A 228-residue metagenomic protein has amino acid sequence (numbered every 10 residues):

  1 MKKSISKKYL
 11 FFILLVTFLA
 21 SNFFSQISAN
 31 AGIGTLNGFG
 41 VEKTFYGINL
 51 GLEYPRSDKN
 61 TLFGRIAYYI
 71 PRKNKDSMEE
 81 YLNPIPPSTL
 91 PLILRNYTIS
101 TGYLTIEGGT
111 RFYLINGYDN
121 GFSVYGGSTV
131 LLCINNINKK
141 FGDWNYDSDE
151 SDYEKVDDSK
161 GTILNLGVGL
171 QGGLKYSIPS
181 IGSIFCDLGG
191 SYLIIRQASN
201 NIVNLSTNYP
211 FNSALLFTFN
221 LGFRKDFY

Functional and structural regions predicted by a protein language model:
K2-F11: Bacterial N-terminal signal peptides that target proteins for export
F18-S25: Sec/Tat signal peptide C-region and signal peptidase I cleavage site
I27, T44-I48, S100-I106, F122 (+2 more regions): Residues that define the transmembrane beta-barrel architecture of outer-membrane proteins
I27-I33, L82-L92, N145-K155, A198-V203: Flexible, solvent-exposed coil segments and beta strand-coil junctions, predominantly the extracellular/periplasmic
I27-I48, L62-R65, S191: Transmembrane beta-strand segments that form the barrel wall of outer-membrane beta-barrel proteins
T35-F39, P91-T98, D152-K160, V203-F211: Extracellular loop and loop/strand-boundary signature of outer-membrane beta-barrel proteins
Y54-E150, N165-L166, I178-I181, F219-Y228: Gram-negative (and chloroplast) outer-membrane scaffold detector with strong preference for beta-barrel transmembrane
N74-S77, K175-Y228: Predominantly the C-terminal beta-signal and adjacent terminal strand-loop region of outer-membrane beta-barrel
